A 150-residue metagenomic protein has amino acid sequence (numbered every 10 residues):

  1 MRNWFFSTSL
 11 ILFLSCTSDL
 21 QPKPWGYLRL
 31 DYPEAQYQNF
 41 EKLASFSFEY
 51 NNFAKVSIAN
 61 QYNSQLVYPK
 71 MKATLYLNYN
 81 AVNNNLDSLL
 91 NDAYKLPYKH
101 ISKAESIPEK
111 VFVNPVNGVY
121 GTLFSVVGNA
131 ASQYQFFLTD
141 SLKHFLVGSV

Functional and structural regions predicted by a protein language model:
M1-T17: Sec-dependent bacterial lipoprotein signal peptides
C16-A73, A81-L90, K99, E105-V116 (+3 more regions): N-terminal targeting sequences that direct proteins away from the cytosol to non-cytosolic compartments
V119-Q135: Short, Gly/Ser/Thr-enriched beta-strand-loop segments that form substrate-interacting elements of hydrolase/peptidase
F136-L138, V147-G148: Short, hydrophobic/aromatic-rich beta-strand segments within well-structured domains
